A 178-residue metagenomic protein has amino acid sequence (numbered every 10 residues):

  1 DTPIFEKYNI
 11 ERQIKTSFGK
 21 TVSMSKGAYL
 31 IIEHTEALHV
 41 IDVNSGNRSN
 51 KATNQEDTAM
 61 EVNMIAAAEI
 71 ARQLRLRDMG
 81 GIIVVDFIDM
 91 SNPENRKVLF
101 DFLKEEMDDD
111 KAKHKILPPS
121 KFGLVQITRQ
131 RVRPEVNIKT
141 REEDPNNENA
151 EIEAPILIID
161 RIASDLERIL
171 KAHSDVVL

Functional and structural regions predicted by a protein language model:
D1-T35: Extended, charged alpha/beta regions that create polyanion-binding interfaces
K26-L178: Conserved glycine-centered short motifs in functionally critical loops
